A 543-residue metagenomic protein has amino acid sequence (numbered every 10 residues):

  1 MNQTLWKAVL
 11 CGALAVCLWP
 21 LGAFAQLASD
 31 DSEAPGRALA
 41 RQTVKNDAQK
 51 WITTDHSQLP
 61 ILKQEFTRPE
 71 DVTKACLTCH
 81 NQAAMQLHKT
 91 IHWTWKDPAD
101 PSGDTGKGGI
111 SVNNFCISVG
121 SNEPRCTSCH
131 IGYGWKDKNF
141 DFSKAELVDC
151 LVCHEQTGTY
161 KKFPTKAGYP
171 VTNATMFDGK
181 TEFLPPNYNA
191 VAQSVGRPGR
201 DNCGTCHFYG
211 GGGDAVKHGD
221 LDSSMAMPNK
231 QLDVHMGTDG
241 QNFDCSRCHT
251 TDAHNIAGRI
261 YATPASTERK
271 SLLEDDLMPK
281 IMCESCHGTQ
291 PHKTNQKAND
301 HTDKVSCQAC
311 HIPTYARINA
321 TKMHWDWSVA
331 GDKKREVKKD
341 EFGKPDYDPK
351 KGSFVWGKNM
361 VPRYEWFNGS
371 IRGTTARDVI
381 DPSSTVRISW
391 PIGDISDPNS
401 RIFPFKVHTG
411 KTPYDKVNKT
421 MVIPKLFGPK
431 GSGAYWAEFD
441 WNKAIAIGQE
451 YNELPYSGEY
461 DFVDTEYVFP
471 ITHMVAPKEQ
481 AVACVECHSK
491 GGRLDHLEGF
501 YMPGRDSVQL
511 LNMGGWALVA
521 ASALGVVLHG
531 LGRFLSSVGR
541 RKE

Functional and structural regions predicted by a protein language model:
M1-L10: Bacterial N-terminal signal peptides that target proteins for export
C11-P20: Bacterial N-terminal signal peptides
G22-E146, L151-G199, T205-K280, E284-N299 (+3 more regions): Sequence context of c-type cytochrome heme-c attachment sites
A28-T43, T53-Q58, F66-E70, T314-E543: Long, charged, low-complexity terminal extensions
N299-H301, M323: Aromatic- and carboxylate-enriched substrate-binding clefts and catalytic-loop regions of carbohydrate-active enzymes
K304: Catalytic or ion-translocation cores adjacent to nucleophile or general acid/base/metal-coordination motifs in diverse
C307: His/Asp/Glu-rich metal/cofactor-coordinating catalytic motifs and the adjacent surface-exposed loops that frame enzyme
